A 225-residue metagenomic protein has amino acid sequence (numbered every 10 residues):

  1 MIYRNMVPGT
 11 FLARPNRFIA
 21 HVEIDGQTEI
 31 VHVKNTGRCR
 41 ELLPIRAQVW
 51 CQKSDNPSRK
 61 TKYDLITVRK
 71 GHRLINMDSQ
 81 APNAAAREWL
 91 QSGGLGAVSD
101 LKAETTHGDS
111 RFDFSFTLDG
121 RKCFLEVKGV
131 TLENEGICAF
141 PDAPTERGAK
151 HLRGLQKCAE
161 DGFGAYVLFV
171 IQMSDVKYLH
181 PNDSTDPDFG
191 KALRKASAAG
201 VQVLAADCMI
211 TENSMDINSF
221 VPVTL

Functional and structural regions predicted by a protein language model:
G9, F112-D142, L155: Conserved catalytic cores of phosphodiester-cleaving nucleases, focusing on short active-site segments
A13, K53-S58: Short, charged beta-turn/beta-strand-edge "cap" motif at the junction between a beta-strand and an adjacent loop
N16-H21: Short aromatic-glycine-enriched beta-strand elements
G37-W50: Short nucleic-acid-contacting surface segments enriched for D/E, G, S/T with interspersed K/R
R40, G71-A103: Acidic-basic catalytic patches of nuclease active cores, encompassing PD-(D/E)XK and other metal-cofactor nuclease
N56-R73, I217-N218: OB-fold/S1-family single-stranded nucleic acid-binding modules
G136-E146, R153-T185, D207: Nucleic-acid nuclease catalytic cores
Q172-L225: Domain-level recognition of nuclease-like catalytic cores that cleave nucleotide substrates
